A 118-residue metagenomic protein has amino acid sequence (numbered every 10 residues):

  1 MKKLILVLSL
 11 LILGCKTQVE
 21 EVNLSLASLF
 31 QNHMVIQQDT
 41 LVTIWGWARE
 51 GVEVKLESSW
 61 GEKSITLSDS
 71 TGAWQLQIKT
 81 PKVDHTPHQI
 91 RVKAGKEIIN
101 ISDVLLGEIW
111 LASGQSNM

Functional and structural regions predicted by a protein language model:
M1-V7: Sec-dependent signal peptide recognition, specifically the positively charged N-region followed immediately by
Q18-E50, V104-E108, A112: Non-catalytic, glycine-rich low-complexity segments
W45, R49-N117: Extended acidic/polar, glycine-enriched regions that form or flank non-catalytic beta-rich accessory modules
